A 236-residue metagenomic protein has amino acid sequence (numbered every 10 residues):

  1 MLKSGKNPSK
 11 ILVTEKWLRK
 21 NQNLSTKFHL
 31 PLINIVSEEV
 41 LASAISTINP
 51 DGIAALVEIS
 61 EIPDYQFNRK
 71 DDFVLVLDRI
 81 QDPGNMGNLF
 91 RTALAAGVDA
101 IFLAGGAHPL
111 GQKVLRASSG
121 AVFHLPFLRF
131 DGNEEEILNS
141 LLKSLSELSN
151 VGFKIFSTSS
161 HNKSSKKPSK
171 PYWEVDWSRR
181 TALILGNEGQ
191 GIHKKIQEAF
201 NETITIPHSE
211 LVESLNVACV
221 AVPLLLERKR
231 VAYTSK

Functional and structural regions predicted by a protein language model:
M1-I48, K154: N-terminal positively charged helical leader segments and presequences
K3-K6, N34, E61-I62, Q66-S165: RNA substrate-binding interface of SAM-dependent RNA methyltransferases
K16-L18, E38-V40, G106-A107, F130-E134 (+1 more regions): Short, acidic/turn-prone active-site loops that include or flank metal/cofactor- and phosphate-binding residues
K20-N23, H108-V114, Q190-I196: Short, glycine/polar-rich helix-capping loops at beta-to-alpha or helix-loop-helix junctions that flank or form
F28, I53, A117-V122, E174-S178: Short, hinge-like loop/turn segments at secondary-structure boundaries
A55, T92-A96, K113-F123, K194-K236: Structured adenosyl-cofactor binding patch, chiefly the S-adenosyl-L-methionine
F156-E210: Active-site/ligand-binding-proximal alpha/beta "capping" segment
